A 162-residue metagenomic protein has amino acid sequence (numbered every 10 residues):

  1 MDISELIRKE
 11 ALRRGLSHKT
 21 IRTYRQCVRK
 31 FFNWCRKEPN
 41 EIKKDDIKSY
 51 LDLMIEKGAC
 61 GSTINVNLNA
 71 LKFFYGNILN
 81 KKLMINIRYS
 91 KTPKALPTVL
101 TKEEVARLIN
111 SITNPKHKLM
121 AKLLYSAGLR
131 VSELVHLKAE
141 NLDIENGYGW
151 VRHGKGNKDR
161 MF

Functional and structural regions predicted by a protein language model:
M1-F162: Conserved catalytic core of the tyrosine transesterase superfamily
